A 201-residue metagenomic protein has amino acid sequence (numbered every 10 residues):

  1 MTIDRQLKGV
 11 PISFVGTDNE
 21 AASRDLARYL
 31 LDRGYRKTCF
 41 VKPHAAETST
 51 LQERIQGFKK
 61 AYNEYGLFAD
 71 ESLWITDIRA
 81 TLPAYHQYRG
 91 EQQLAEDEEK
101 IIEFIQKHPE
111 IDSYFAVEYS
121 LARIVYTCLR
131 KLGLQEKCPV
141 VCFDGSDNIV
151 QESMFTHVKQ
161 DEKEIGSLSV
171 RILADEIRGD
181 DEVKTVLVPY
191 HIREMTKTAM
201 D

Functional and structural regions predicted by a protein language model:
M1-A21, S120, D144-F155: Flexible loop/hinge segments that line or gate small-molecule binding clefts
T2, C39-F40, V140-C142: Structural beta-sheet core signal
I3, R33, T50, V117-E118 (+1 more regions): Replace "coordinates the UDP/GDP/TDP-sugar" with "coordinates nucleotide-activated sugar donors
S13-F40, K60, L94-I102, A122 (+1 more regions): Hydrophobic alpha-helical segments within soluble ligand-binding/sensing domains
R24-F68, E182-M200: An alpha-beta-alpha
K37, A69-S72, Q135-V140: Short acidic capping loops at alpha-helix termini that bridge into adjacent secondary structure
K59-L94: Short beta-strand elements in bilobed, periplasmic/extracellular small-molecule ligand-binding domains
I102-D201: Flexible loop/turn connectors
